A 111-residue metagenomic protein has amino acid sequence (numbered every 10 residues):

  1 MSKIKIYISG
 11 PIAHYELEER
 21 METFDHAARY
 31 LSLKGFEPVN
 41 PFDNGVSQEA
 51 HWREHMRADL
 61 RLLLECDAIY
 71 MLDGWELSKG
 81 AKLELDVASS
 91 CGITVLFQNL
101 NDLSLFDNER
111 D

Functional and structural regions predicted by a protein language model:
M1-D111: Conserved catalytic or regulatory cores that recognize and/or transform ribose-phosphate-containing ligands
